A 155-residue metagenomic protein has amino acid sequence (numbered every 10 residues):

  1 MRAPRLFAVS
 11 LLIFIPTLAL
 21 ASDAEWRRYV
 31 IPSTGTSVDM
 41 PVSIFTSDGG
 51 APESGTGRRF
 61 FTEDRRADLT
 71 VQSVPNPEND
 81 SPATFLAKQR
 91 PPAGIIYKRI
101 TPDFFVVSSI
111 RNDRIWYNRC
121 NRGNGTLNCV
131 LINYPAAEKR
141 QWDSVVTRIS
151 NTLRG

Functional and structural regions predicted by a protein language model:
M1-A8: Bacterial N-terminal signal peptides that target proteins for export
S22-E53, L153: N-terminal "mature-domain start" segment
W26-R28, W116, T147: Acidic/histidine-enriched, beta-strand-rich ligand/metal-binding domains
S47-S144: Conserved polar/disulfide-associated segments of primarily extracytoplasmic proteins
W142-R154: Short, low-complexity, Pro/Ser/Thr/Gly-rich segments in the mature regions of secreted, periplasmic
